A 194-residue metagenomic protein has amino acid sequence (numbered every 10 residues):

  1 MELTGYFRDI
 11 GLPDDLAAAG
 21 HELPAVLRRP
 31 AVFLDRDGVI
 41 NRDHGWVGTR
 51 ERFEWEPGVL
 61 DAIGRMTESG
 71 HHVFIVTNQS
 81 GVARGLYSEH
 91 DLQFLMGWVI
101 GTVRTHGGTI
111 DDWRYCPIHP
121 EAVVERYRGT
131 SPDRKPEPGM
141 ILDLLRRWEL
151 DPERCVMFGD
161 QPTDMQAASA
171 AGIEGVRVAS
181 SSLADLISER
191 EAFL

Functional and structural regions predicted by a protein language model:
M1-R28: Conserved alpha/beta core of the MobA/IspD/sugar-nucleotide pyrophosphorylase nucleotidyltransferase superfamily
E2, R114-H119: A general secondary-structure junction signal
E22-P30, P57-S69, F94-T109: Short amphipathic alpha-helices and their capping/turn segments at secondary-structure boundaries
R29-F74: Active-site neighborhood of HAD-like aspartate-dependent phosphohydrolases
I40-P57, V82-H90, T105-G108, A122-P132: Metal-dependent phosphoesterase signature
H72-N78, D111-C116: Short beta-strand segments at enzyme active-site cores
H90-Q93, G97-D112, P120-M157, Q161-L194: Asp-based, Mg2+/Mn2+-dependent phosphohydrolase catalytic module
